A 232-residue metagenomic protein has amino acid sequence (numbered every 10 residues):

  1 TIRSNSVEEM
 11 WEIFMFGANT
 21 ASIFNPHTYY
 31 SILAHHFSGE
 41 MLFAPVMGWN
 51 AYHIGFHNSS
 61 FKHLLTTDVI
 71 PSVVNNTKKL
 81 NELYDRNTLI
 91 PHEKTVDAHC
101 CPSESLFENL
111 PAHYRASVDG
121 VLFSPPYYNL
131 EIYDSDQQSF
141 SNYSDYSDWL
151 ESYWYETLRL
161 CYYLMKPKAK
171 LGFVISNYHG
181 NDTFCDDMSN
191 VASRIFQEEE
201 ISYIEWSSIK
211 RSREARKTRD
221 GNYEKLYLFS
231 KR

Functional and structural regions predicted by a protein language model:
T1-R232: Class I S-adenosyl-L-methionine-dependent methyltransferase catalytic core
